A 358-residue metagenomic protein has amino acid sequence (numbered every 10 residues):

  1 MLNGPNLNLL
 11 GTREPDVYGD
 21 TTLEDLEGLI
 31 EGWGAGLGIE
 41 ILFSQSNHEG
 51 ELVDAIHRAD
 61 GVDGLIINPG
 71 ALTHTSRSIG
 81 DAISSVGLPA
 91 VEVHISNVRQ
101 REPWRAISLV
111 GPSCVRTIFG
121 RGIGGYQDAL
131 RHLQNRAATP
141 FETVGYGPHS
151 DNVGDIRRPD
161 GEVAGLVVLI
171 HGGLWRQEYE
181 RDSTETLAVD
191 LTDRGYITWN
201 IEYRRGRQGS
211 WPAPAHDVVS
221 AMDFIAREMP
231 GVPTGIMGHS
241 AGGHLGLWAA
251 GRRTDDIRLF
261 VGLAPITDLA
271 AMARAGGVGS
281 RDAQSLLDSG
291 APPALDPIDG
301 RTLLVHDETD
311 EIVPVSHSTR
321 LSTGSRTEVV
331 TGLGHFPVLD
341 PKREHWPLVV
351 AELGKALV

Functional and structural regions predicted by a protein language model:
N135-G161: N-terminal cap/lid segment of alpha/beta-hydrolase-fold proteins
D160-V163, V167-D190: Short, surface-exposed "cap/lid" segments of acyl-processing enzymes
E178-L187, W199-P233: Catalytic nucleophile-loop/oxyanion-hole region of alpha/beta-hydrolase and closely related hydrolase-like folds
G238-W248: Glycine-rich nucleophile elbow surrounding the catalytic serine of serine-hydrolase chemistry
W248-D288: Hydrolase active-site cap/lid region
I298, L304-H306, D310: Short beta-strand/loop motif that positions the catalytic acidic residue of the alpha/beta-hydrolase fold
E311-H317: Conserved alpha/beta-hydrolase "acid-adjacent" motif
L333-R343: Catalytic histidine-centered segment of alpha/beta-hydrolase-like enzymes
